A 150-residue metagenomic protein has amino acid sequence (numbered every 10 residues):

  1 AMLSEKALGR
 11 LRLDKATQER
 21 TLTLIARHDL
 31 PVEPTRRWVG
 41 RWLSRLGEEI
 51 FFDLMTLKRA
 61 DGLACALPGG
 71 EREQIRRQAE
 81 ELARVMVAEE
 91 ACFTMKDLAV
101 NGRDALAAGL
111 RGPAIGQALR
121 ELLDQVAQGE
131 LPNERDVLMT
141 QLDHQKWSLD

Functional and structural regions predicted by a protein language model:
A1-I75, L149-D150: Conserved, hydrophobic alpha-helical core segments of structured domains
L63-D150: Charged substrate- and nucleic-acid-binding regions of tRNA-handling and nucleotidyl-transfer enzymes, centered on
